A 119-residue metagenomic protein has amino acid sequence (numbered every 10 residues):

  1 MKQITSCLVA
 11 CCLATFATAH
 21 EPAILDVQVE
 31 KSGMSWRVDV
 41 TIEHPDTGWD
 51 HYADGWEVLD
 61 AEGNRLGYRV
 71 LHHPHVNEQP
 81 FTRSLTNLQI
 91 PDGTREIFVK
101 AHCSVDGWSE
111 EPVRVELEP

Functional and structural regions predicted by a protein language model:
K2-A10: Sec-dependent signal peptide recognition, specifically the positively charged N-region followed immediately by
C12-A17: N-terminal signal peptide c-region/cleavage motif recognized by signal peptidases
H20-D54: Short, surface-exposed binding/anchoring microloops in extracellular/periplasmic proteins
L25, V38, D54, R83 (+2 more regions): Hydrophobic residues positioned within well-ordered beta-strands of beta-sheet architectures
G55-L59: Beta-strand signatures of extracellular beta-sandwich domains
Y68-G107: Short, solvent-exposed, Trp/other aromatic-anchored flexible loops in extracytoplasmic proteins
W108-L117: Edge beta-strands of extracellular beta-sandwich domains
